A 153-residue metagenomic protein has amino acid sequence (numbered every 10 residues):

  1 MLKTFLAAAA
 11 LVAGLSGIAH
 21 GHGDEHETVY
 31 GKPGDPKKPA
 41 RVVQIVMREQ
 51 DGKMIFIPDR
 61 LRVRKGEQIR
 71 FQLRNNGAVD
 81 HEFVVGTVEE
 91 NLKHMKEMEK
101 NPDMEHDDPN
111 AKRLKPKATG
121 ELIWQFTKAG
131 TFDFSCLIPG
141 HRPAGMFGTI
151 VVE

Functional and structural regions predicted by a protein language model:
M1-L6: Bacterial N-terminal signal peptides that target proteins for export
A7-S16: Bacterial N-terminal signal peptides
L15-T28: Cleaved targeting-peptide boundary
H22, D108-E153: Extracellular/periplasmic metallocenter environments
P36-Q68: N-terminal edge beta-strand
K53, E99-D108: Short beta-strand and strand-turn-strand segments in soluble, beta-rich domains
P58-V84, G120-K128, V152: Beta-strand cores of secreted/periplasmic/IMS beta-sandwich domains, seen most often in copper-related folds
E89-K100: Short aromatic-acidic-glycine turn motif
